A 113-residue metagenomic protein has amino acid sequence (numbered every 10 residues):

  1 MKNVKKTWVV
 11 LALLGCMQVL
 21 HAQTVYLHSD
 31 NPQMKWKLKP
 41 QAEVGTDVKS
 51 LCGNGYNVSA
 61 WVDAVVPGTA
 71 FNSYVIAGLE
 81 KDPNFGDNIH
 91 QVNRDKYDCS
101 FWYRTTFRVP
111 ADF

Functional and structural regions predicted by a protein language model:
M1-V25: Bacterial Sec-dependent N-terminal signal peptides
Q23-F113: Extended carbohydrate-recognition surfaces in non-catalytic/accessory domains of CAZymes and lectin-like proteins
